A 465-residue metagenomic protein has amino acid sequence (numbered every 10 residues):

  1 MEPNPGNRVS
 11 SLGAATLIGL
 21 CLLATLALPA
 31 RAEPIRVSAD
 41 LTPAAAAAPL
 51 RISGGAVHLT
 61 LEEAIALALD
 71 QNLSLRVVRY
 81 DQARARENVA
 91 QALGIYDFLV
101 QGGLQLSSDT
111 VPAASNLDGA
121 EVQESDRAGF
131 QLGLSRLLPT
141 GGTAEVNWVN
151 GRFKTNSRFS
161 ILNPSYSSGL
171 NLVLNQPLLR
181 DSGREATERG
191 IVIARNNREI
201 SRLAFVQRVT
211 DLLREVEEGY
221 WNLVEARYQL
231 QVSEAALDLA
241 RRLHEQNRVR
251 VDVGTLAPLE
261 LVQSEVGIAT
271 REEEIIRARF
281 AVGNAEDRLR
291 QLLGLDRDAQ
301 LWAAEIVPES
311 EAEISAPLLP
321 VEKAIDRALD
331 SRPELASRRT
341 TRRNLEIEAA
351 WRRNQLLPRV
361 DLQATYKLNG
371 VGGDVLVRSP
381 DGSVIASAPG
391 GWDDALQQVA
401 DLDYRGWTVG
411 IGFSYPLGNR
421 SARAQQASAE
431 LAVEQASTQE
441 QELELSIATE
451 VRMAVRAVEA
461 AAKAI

Functional and structural regions predicted by a protein language model:
M1-S11: N-terminal secretory signal peptides that target proteins for export/translocation
P3, A92, R202-A324, A457-A464: Periplasmic alpha-helical coiled-coil/stalk elements that build and connect Gram-negative outer-membrane
A14-A27: Bacterial N-terminal signal peptides
P43-L67: Regulatory alphaC helix of protein kinase catalytic domains
L50-A56, L104-L172, V307-P317, A350 (+1 more regions): Small/polar, glycine/serine/threonine/aspartate-rich low-complexity segments that form flexible
L67-R76, A83-F98, Q131-P164, L172-G190 (+6 more regions): A glycine-/polar-enriched beta->alpha junction
A68, L179, L256, E260-E265 (+1 more regions): Amphipathic alpha-helical coiled-coil scaffold segments and their short linker/junction regions
V77-A92, R208-V232, R242, V249 (+5 more regions): Amphipathic alpha-helical coiled-coil segments
